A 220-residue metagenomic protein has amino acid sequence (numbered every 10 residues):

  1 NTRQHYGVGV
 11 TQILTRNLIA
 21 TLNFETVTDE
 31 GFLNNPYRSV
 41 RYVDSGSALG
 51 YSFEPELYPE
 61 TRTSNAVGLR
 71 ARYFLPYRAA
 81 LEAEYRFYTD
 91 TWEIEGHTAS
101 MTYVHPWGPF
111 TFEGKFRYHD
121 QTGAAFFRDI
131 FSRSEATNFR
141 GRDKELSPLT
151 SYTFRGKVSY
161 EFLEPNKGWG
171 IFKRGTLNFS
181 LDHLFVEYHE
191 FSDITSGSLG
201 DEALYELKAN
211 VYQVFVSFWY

Functional and structural regions predicted by a protein language model:
N1-H5, G9-I13, T26-L33, E113-E161 (+2 more regions): Outer-membrane beta-barrel translocator/channel fold
Y6-V8, V67-L69, A99-M101, G156 (+1 more regions): Membrane-embedded beta-strands of outer-membrane beta-barrel proteins, especially the hydrophobic/small aromatic
I13, N17-I19, R78, P109 (+1 more regions): Short loop/turn motifs that connect adjacent beta-strands in outer-membrane beta-barrel proteins
A20-L22, L81-A83, M101, F110-F116 (+3 more regions): Transmembrane beta-strands of outer-membrane beta-barrel proteins
F24-F32, T63-N65, Y73-L75, Y85-T91 (+5 more regions): Transmembrane beta-strands of outer-membrane beta-barrel pores
L33-R41, I94-A99, A125-F131, H189-S198: Outer-membrane beta-barrel translocator domains and adjoining extracellular loop/strand segments of Gram-negative
P59-T63, Y88-H97, E206-A209: Solvent-exposed loop/turn segments connecting transmembrane beta-strands in outer-membrane beta-barrel proteins
G156-V158, L207-Y220: Outer-membrane beta-barrel "beta-signal"
